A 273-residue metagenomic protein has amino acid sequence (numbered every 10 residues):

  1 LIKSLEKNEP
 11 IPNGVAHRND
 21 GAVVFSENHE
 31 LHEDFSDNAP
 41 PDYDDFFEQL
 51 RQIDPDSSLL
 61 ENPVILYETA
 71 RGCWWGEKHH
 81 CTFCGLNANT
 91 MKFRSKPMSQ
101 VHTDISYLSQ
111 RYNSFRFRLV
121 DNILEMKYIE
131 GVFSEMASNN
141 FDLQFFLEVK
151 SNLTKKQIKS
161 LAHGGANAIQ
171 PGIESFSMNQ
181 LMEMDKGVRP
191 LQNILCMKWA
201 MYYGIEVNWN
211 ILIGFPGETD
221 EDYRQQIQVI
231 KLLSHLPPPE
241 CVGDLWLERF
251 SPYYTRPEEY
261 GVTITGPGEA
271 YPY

Functional and structural regions predicted by a protein language model:
L1-S99: Acidic, low-complexity intrinsically disordered segments
K3, A22-S26, F35-D37, Y128-I129 (+2 more regions): Short, solvent-exposed polar/charged micro-motifs at secondary-structure junctions
L5, P12-E30, E221-Y273: C-terminal accessory regions of radical SAM enzymes
I11, D34, Y43-F47, L86-A88 (+6 more regions): Short, low-complexity, polar/charged sequence segments that are solvent-exposed and flexible
Q52-D54, F133-S134, K156, P267: A generic local structural motif
I53, E61-V64, H80, V120 (+2 more regions): Short coil/turn segments at secondary-structure boundaries
T69, C73, N89-S95, L153-I158 (+1 more regions): A short, hydrophobic secondary-structure junction motif
M98-N208, I213-E221, Q225, L232-D244 (+1 more regions): Conserved SAM/AdoMet-binding glycine-rich loop
